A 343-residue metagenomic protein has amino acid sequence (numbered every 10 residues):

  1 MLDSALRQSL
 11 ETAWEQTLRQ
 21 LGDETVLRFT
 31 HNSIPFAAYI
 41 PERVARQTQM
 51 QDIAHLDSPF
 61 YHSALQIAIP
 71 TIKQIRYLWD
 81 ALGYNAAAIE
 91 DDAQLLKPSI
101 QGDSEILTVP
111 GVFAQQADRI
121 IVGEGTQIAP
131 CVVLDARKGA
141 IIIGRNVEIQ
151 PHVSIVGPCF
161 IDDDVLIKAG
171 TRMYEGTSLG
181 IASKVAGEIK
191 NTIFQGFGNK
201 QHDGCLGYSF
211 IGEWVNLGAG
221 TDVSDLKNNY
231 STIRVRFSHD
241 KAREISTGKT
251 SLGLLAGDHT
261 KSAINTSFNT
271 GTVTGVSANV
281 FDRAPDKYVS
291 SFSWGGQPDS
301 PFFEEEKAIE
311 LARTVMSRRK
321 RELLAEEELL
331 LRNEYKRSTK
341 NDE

Functional and structural regions predicted by a protein language model:
M1-Q115, D286-Y288, F292-E343: Terminal amphipathic alpha-helical/low-complexity segments used for targeting or macromolecular assembly
L6, S33, P41-E42, W79 (+7 more regions): A broadly conserved detector of short glycine/acidic/proline-rich loop/turn motifs that flank catalytic sites and bind
Q20, H55-D57, Q94, Q115-Q116 (+5 more regions): Short amphipathic alpha-helical surface micro-motifs
T48-F60, V112-F113, V132-L134, Q150-P151 (+3 more regions): Short, functional N-terminal and low-complexity linear motifs
M50-I53, A87-E90, L96-P98, T126 (+9 more regions): Surface-exposed beta-strand edges and their flanking turn/coil or helix-capping segments
Q101-A117, I121-G212, N228, L255 (+1 more regions): Extended beta-solenoid/beta-helix repeat architectures
A169-G170, E175-D342: Glycine-rich hexapeptide-repeat left-handed beta-helix
